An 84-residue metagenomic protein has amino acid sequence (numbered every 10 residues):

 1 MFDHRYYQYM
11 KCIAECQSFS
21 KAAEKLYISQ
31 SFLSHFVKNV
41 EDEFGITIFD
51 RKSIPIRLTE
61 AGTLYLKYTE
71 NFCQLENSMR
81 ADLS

Functional and structural regions predicted by a protein language model:
D3-Y6, Q30, G62: The N-cap/first-turn positions of alpha helices within or immediately adjacent to helix-turn-helix DNA-binding domains
Y7-A14, T59, L66: Hydrophobic residues on short alpha-helical segments
K11-Y27: Short helix-boundary/capping micro-motifs
S18-F19, V37, R51: Helix-turn-helix DNA-binding elements, focusing on the entry/boundary residues of the two helices that contact DNA
K25-L26, V37, F44, Y65: Core residues of bacterial helix-turn-helix
E41-L58: A short LG(V/I)-centered, amphipathic sequence patch enriched for acidic residue(s) preceding the LG motif
E43-F44, Y65-S84: Alpha-helical linker/hinge and terminal dimerization helices associated with HTH transcriptional regulators
